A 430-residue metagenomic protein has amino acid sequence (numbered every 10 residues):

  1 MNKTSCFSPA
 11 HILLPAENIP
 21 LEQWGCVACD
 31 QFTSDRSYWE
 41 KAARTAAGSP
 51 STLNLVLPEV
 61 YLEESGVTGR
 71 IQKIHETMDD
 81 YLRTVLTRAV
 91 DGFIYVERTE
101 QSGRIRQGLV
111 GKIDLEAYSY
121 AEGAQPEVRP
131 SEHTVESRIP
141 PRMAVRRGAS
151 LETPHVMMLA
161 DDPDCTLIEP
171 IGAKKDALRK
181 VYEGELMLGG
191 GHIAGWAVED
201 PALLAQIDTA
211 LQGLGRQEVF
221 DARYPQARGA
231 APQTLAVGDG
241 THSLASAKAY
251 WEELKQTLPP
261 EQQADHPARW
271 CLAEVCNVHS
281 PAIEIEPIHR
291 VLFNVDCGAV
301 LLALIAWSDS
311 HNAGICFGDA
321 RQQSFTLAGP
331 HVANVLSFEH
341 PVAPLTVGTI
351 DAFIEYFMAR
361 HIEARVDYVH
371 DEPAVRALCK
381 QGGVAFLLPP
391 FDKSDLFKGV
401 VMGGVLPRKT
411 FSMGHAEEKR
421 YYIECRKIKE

Functional and structural regions predicted by a protein language model:
M1-G190, G195-E199, D221-P225, F391-L406 (+2 more regions): N-terminal extension/subdomain marker
M158, G240, L378-C379, I423: A residue-level signal for conserved active-site and pocket-lining positions in enzyme catalytic cores
L159, G238, E274, L387-P389: Short beta-strand segments
A173-V198, I285-H311: Compact, glycine/acidic-enriched structural inserts
G213-L258, Q263: Active-site beta-strand/loop microenvironment that shapes enzyme catalytic pockets
A236, V384-P389, I423-C425: Conserved active-site loop/cleft motifs that coordinate metal ions or position small ligands
T241-I305: Catalytic or ion-translocation cores adjacent to nucleophile or general acid/base/metal-coordination motifs in diverse
L292-T410: C-terminal catalytic or substrate-handling cores of phosphate/nucleotide- and metal-cofactor-dependent proteins acting
